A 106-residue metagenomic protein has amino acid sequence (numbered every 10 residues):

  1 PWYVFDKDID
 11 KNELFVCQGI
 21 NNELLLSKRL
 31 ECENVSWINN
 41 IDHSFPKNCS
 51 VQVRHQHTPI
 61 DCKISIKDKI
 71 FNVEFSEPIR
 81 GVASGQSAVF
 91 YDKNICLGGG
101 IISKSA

Functional and structural regions predicted by a protein language model:
P1: Hydrophobic, well-structured mid-protein blocks that either form specific transmembrane helices
K7-L97, I102-A106: Basic, glycine-rich polyanion-binding accessory segments appended to enzymes
